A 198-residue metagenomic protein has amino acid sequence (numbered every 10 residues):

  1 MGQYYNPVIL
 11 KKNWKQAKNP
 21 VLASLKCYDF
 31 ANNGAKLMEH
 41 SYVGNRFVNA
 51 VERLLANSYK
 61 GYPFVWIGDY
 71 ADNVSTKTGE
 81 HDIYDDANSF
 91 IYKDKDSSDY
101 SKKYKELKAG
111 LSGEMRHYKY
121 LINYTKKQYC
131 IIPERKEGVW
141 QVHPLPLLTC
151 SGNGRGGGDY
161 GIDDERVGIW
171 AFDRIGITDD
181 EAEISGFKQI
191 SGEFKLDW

Functional and structural regions predicted by a protein language model:
M1-Y28: Short, extreme N-terminal segment that most often corresponds to the first beta-strand
A35-W198: Low-complexity intrinsically disordered segments
